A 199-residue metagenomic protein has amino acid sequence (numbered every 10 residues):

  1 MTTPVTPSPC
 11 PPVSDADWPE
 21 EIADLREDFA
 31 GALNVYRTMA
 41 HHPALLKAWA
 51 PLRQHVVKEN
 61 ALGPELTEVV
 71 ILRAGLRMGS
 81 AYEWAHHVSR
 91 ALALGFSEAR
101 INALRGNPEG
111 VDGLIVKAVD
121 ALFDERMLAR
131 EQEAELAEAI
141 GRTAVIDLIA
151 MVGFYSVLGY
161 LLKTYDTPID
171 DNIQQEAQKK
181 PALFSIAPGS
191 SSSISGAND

Functional and structural regions predicted by a protein language model:
M1-D199: Hydrophobic alpha-helical segments
